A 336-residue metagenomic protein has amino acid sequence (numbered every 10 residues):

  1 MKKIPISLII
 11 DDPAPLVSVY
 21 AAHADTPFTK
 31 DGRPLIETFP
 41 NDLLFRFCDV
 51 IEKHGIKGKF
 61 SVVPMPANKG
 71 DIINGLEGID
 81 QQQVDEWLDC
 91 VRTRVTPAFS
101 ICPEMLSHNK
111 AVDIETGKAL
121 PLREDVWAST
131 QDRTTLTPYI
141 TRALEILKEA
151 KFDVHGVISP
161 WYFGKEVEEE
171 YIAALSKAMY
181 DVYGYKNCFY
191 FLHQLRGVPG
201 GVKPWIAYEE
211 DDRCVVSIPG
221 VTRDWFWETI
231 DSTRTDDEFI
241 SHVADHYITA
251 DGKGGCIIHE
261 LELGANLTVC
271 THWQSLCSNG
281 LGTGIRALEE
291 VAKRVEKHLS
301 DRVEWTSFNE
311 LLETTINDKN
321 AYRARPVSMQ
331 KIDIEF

Functional and structural regions predicted by a protein language model:
M1-P97, R142-I146, F152-S159, V269: Active-site beta->alpha N-cap acidic-glycine motif
S7, V19, G78-D80, D89-C90 (+4 more regions): Active-site-adjacent pocket scaffolds in enzyme catalytic domains
I10-D12, F60-P64, P103-S107, I158-W161 (+3 more regions): A cross-domain feature marking catalytic cores of carbohydrate-active enzymes and several ubiquitous metabolic/repair
P15-L16, A67-N68, H108, Q274-C277: A short, flexible beta-alpha/helix-coil linker loop
H23, S107-R133: Short, flexible helix-coil linker/hinge segments at the edges of structured domains or between repeats
L35-D42, P64-E86, D113, D132-T137 (+5 more regions): Acidic-and-aromatic substrate-binding clefts and catalytic sites of carbohydrate-active enzymes
K53-H54, R133-H155, K177-K186, K297: Secondary-structure boundary elements
M179-W205, K253-I257, E262-F336: C-terminal domain-boundary segment and adjacent tail
